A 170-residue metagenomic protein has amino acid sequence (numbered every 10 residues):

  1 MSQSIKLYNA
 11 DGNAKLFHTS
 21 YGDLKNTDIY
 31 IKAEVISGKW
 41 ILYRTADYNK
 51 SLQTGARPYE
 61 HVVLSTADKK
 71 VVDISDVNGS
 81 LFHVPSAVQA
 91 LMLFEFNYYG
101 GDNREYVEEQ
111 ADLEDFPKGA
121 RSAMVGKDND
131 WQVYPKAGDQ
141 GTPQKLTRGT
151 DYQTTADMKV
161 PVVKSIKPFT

Functional and structural regions predicted by a protein language model:
M1-T170: Compact beta-sheet-dominated domain cores in extracellular/mature segments
